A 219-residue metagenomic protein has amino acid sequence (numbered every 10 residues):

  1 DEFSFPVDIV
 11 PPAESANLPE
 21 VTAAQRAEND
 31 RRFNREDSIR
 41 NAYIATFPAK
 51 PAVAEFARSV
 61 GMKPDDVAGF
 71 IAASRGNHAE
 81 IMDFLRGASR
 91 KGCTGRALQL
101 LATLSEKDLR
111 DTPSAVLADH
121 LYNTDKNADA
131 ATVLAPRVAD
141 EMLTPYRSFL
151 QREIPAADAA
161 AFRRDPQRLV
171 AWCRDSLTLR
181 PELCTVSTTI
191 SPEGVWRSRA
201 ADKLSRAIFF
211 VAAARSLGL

Functional and structural regions predicted by a protein language model:
D1-E182, T189-R197, R215-L217: N-terminal accessory/pre-domain segments preceding catalytic cores
R168, I208-F209: Short Gly/charged-rich anion-binding patches and loops
R197-A207, A213: A conserved hydrophobic secondary-structure block that centers on an alpha-helix together with its immediately flanking
F210, G218-L219: Hydrophobic transmembrane alpha-helix bundles
